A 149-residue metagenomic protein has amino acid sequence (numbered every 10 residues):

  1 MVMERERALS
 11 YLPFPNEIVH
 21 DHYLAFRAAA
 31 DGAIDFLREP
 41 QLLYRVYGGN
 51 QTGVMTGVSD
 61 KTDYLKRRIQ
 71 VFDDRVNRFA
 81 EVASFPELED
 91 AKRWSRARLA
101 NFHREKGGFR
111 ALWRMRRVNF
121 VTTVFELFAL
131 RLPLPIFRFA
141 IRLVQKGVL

Functional and structural regions predicted by a protein language model:
M1-S10: Conserved nucleotide-sugar donor-binding and metal-coordinating catalytic region shared by glycosyltransferases
V2, A28-A29: Short leucine-rich amphipathic alpha-helices used at interfaces
V2, D35-R38: A structural signal for short, well-ordered beta-strand segments and their strand-loop junctions that often border
R5-E6, E39, V46-G48: Residues immediately flanking
S10, F14, A30-D31: Structured helix-beta-strand junction loops
E17-I18, H22-Y23, A30, L43-L149: C-terminal subregions of glycosyltransferases and related glycan-biosynthesis enzymes
F26-A28, F36: A generic structural signal for short, solvent-exposed coil/turn residues that cap or connect secondary-structure
